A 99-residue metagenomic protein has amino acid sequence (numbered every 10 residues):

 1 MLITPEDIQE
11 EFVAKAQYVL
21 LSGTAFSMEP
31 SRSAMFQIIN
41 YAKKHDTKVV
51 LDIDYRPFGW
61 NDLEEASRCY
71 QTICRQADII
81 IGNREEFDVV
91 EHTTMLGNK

Functional and structural regions predicted by a protein language model:
M1-K99: Ribokinase/PfkB-type carbohydrate-kinase core domain
